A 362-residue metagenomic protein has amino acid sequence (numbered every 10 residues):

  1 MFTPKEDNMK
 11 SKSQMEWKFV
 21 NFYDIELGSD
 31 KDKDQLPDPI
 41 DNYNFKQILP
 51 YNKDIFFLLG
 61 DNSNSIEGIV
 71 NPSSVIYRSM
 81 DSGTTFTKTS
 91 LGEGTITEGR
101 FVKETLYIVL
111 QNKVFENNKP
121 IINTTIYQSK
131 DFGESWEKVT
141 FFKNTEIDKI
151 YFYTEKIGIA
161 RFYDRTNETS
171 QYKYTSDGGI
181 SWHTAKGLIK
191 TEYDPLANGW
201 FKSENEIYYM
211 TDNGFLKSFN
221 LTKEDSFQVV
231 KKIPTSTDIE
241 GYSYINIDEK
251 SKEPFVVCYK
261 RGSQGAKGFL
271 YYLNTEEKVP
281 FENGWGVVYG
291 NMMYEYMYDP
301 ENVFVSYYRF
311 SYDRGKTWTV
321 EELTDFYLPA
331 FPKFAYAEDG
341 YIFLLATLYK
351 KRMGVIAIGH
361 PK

Functional and structural regions predicted by a protein language model:
K12-I40, T84-G92, E134-F142, I180-L188 (+3 more regions): Trp- and S/T/G-rich repeat-edge/linker motifs of beta-rich repeat architectures
Q35-S63: Beta-strand-rich domains and repeat architectures in extracellular enzymes and scaffolds, especially beta-propellers
N42-I48, E93-V102, N144-Y153, T191-K202 (+3 more regions): Repeated scaffold domains used in trafficking and secretory/extracellular systems, primarily beta-propellers
D54-L58, T105-I108, K156-A160, N205-Y208 (+3 more regions): Entry beta-strands of beta-propeller and related beta-repeat scaffolds
L58-D61, V109-N112, A160-D164, T211 (+3 more regions): Recurrent small/Gly-Pro-centered beta-turn motifs in extracellular repeat architectures
I66-P72, E116-N123, D164-T169, G262-A266 (+2 more regions): Short, solvent-exposed loop/turn segments at conserved positions within beta-propeller repeat blades
S79-M80, S129-K130, T175-S176, S218-N220 (+3 more regions): Conserved Ser/Thr-centered positions that define the repeating blades of beta-propeller domains
P332-K362: Blade-level signature of beta-propeller repeat domains, shared across WD40, Kelch, NHL, RCC1 and BNR/Asp-box propellers
